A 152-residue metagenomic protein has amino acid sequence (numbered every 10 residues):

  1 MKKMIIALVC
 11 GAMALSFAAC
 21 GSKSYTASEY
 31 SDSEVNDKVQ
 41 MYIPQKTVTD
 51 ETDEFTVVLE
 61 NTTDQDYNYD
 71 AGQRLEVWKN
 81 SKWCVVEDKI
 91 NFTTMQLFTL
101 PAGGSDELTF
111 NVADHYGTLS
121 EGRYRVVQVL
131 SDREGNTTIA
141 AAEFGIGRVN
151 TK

Functional and structural regions predicted by a protein language model:
M1-M4, L8-G11: Positively charged n-region of N-terminal signal peptides that target proteins for export
M4-I5, R125-V127, N150: Small/flexible residues
V9, L75-V77, Y116, R123 (+1 more regions): Alpha-helical protein-protein interaction elements
M13, E60-T62, T93, V112: Preference for short coil/turn "hinge" residues that link or interrupt alpha-helices
S16-A19: C-terminal motif of bacterial Sec signal peptides marking the signal peptidase cleavage site
G21-N91, T99-P101, V129-K152: Primarily secretory-pathway and cell-envelope proteins
K89-R125, V129-R133: Short, solvent-exposed, Trp/other aromatic-anchored flexible loops in extracytoplasmic proteins
